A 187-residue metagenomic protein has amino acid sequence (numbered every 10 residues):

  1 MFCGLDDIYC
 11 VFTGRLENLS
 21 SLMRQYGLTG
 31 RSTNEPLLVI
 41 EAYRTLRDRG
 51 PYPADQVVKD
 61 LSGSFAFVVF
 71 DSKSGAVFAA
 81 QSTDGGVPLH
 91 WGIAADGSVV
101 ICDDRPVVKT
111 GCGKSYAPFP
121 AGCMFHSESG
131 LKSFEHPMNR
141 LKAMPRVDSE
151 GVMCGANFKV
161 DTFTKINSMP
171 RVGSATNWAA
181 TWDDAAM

Functional and structural regions predicted by a protein language model:
M1-M187: Cysteine-centered catalytic environments shared across enzyme families
